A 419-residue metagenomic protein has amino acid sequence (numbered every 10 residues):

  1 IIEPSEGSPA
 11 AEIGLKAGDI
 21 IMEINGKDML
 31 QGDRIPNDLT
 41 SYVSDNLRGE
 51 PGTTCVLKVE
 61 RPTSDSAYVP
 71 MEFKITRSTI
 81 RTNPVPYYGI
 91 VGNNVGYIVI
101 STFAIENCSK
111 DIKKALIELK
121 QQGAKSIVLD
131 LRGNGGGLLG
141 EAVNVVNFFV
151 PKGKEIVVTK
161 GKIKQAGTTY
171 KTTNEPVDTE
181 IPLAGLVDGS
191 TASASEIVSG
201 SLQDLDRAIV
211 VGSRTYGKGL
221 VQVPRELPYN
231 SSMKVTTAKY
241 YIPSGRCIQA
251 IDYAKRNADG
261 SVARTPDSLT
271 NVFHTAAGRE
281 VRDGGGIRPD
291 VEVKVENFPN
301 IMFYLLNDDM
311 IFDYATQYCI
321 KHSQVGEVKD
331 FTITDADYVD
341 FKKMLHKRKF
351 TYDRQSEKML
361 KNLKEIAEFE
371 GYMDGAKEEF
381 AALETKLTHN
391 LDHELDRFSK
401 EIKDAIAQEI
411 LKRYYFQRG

Functional and structural regions predicted by a protein language model:
I2-K16, K27-D28, D33-P228: Cleft-lining beta-strand/loop regions that shape enzyme active-site pockets
K16, K27, K58, K74 (+20 more regions): Context-gated lysine
G18-I20: Structural motif
I35-P36, Q122, I163, I181 (+4 more regions): Short, intrinsically disordered/low-complexity patches at protein termini and at juxtamembrane boundaries
A194, G200, D206, V211-S213 (+2 more regions): Polar, glycine-rich mid-to-C-terminal structural blocks that act as macromolecule-binding/assembly scaffolds
C247-G419: Conserved functional hotspot residues or short segments at active or partner-binding sites across diverse domains
